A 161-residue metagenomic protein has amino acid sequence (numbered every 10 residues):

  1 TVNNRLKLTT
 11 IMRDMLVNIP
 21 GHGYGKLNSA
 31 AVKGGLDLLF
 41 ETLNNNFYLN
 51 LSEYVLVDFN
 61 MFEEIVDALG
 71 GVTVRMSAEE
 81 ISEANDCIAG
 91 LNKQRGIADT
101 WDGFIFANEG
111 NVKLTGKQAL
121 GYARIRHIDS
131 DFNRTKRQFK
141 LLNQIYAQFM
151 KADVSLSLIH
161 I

Functional and structural regions predicted by a protein language model:
T1-I159: Non-catalytic, solvent-exposed segments at the cell envelope interface
